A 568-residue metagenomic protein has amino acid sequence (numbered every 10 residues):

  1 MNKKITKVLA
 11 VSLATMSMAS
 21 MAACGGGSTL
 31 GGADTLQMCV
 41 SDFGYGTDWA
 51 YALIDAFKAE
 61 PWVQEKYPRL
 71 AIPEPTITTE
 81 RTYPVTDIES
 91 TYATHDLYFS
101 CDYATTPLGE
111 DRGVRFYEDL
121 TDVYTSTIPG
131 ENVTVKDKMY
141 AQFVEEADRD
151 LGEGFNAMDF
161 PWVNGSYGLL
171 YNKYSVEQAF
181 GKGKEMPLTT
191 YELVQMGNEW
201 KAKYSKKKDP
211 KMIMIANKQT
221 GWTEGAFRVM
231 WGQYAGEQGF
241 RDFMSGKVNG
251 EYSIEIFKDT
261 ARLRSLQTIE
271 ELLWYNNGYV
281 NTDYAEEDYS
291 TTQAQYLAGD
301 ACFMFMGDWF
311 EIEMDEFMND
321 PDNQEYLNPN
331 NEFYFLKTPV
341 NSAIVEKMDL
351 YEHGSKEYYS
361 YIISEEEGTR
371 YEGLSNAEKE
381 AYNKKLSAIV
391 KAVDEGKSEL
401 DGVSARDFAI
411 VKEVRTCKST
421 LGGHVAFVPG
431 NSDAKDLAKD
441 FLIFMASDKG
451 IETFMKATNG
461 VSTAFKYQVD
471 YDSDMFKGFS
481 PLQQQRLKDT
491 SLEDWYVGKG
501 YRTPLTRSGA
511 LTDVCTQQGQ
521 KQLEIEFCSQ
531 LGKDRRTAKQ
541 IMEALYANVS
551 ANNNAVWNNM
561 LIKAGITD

Functional and structural regions predicted by a protein language model:
K4-A10, A19-V114, T125-D137, K379 (+3 more regions): Conserved N-terminal structural module of periplasmic/extracytoplasmic solute-binding proteins
E65, T125-T127, D148-G225, Y234-E287 (+3 more regions): Helix-loop-helix "hinge/cap" segment bordering the ligand-binding cleft or interdomain interface
E74-V85, T190-E192, T282-L297: Short helix-initiation/N-cap motifs at beta->coil->alpha
D96-F99, C302-M306: Paired acidic/hydrophobic, glycine-rich loop segments that form the ligand-binding mouth/hinge of periplasmic-binding
D102-G168, L336, E346-D349, E380-D407 (+1 more regions): Hinge/lid segment of periplasmic solute-binding proteins
V194-N198, R241-E286, N331-F408: Glycine-centered hinge/linker elements that transmit conformational signals in sensory and ligand-binding systems
A301-C302, S364-V390, D394, E399-L400 (+2 more regions): Bilobed periplasmic-binding protein/Venus flytrap-like ligand-binding cleft at the lobe interface of extracytoplasmic
K435-D436, I451-E452, K456, S462-D568: Conserved C-terminal helix/tail region of periplasmic/extracytoplasmic solute-binding proteins
